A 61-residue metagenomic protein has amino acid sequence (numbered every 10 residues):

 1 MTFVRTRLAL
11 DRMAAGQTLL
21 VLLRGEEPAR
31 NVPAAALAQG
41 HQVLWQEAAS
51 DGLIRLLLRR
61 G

Functional and structural regions predicted by a protein language model:
M1-Q46: Amphipathic, hydrophobic secondary-structure cores in small proteins
Q46-G61: C-terminal edge-of-domain segments
